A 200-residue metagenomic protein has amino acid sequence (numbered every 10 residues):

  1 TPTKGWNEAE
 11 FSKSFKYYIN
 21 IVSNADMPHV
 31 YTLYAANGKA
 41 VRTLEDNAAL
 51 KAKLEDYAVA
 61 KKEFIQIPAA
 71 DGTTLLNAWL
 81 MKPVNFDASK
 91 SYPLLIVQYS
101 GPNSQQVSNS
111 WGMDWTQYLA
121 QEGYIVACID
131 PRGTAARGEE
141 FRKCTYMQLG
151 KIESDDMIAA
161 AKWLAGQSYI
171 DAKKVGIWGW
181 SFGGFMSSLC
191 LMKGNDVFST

Functional and structural regions predicted by a protein language model:
P2-T3: Surface loop/turn motifs at the tips and blade-to-blade linkers of beta-strand repeat domains
N7-T200: Serine-hydrolase catalytic core recognition
